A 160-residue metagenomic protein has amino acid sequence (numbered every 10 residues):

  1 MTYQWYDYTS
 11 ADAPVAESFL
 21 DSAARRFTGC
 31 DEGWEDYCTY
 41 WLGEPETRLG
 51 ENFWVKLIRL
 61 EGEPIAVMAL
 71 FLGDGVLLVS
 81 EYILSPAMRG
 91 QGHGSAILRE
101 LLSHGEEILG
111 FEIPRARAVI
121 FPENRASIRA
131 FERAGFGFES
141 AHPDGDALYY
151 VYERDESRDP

Functional and structural regions predicted by a protein language model:
T2-Y3: Extreme N-terminal starter segment of soluble prokaryotic enzymes
D7-A13, S22-E81, S85-A87, H104 (+2 more regions): Acetyl-CoA-dependent GNAT
V15-E17: Hydrophobic pocket/interface hotspot
F19-S22, A130, A134: Alpha-helical interaction/dimerization surfaces of two-component signaling modules
L84, G90-G105, R129-R133: Conserved acetyl-CoA-binding loop-helix of GNAT-fold acetyltransferases
R89, A116-I128: Conserved beta-strand-loop-alpha-helix junction that forms the acyl-donor binding cleft
E107-V119: Conserved GNAT acetyl-CoA-binding A-motif
R117-V119, E132-V151: Conserved catalytic-core motifs of GNAT/GCN5-like acyltransferases
